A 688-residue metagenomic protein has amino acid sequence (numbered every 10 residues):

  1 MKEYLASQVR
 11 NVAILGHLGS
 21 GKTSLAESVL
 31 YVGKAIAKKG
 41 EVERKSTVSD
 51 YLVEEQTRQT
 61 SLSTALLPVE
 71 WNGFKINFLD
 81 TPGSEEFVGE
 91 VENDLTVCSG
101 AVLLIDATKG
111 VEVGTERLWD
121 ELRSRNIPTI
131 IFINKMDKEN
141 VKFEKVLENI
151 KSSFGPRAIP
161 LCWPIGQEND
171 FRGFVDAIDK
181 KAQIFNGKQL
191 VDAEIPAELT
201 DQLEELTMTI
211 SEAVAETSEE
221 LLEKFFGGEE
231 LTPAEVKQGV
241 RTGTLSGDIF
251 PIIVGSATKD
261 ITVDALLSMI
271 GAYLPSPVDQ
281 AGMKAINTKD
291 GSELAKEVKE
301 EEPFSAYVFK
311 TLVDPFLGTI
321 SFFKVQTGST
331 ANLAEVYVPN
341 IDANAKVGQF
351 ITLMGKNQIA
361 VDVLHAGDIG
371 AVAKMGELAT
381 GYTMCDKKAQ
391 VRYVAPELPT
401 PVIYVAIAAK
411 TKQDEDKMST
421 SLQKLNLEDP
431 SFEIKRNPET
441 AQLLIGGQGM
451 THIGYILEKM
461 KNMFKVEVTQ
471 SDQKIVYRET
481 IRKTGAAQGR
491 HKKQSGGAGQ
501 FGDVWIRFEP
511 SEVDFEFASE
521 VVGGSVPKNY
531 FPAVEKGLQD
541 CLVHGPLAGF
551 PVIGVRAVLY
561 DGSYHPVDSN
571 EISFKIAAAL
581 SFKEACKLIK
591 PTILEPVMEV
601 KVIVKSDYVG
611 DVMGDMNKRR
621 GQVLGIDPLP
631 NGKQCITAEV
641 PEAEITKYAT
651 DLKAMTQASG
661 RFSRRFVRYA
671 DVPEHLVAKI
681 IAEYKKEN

Functional and structural regions predicted by a protein language model:
M1-N688: Structural and coupling elements of P-loop NTPases
